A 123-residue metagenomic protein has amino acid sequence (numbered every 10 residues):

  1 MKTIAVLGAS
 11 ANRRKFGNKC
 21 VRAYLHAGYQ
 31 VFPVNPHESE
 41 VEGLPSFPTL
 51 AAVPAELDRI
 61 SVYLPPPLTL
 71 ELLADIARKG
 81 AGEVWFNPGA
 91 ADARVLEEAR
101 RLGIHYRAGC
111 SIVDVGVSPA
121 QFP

Functional and structural regions predicted by a protein language model:
I4-A5: Conserved beta-strand elements of the Class I
S10, R14, V21-E42: NAD(P)-binding Rossmann-fold cofactor-contacting core
P45-E56: Short acidic low-complexity segments
L57-A91: Mid-chain, well-packed structural core segment of small domains
P88-V115: Rossmann-fold NAD(P)-binding glycine/threonine-rich loop
D114-P123: A charged, well-structured terminal subsegment
